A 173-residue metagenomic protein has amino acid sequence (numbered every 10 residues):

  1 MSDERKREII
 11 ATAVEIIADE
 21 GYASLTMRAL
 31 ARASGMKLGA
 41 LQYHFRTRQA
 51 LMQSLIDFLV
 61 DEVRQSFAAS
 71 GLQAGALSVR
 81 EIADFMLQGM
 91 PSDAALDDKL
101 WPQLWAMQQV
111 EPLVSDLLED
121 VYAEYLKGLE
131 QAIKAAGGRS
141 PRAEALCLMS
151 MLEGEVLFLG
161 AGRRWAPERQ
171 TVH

Functional and structural regions predicted by a protein language model:
M1-E4, W165: N-terminal intrinsically disordered/low-complexity leader segments
E8, T12-A50, S54: Helix-turn-helix
T12-D19, Q65-A69, L100-L104, M151-F158: Solvent-exposed, amphipathic alpha-helical segments
S54, F67-D98, A145-L148: Hydrophobic alpha-helical connector segments
D57-R64: Short, basic, alpha-helical segments at the C-terminal edge of helix-turn-helix-like DNA-binding modules
R64, S92-P102, Q109-A136, L146: Amphipathic alpha-helical packing segments from all-alpha helical-bundle domains
R80-A83, A123-E130, H173: An amphipathic alpha-helix signature
V114-E119, A123, K134-H173: Hydrophobic/aromatic-rich alpha-helical bundle segments in the mid-to-C-terminal region
